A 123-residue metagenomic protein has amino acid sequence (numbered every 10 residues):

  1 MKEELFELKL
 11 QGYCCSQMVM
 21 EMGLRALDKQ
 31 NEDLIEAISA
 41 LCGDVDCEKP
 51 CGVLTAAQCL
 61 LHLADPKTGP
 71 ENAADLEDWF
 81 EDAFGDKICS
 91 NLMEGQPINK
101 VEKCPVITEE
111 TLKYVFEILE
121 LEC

Functional and structural regions predicted by a protein language model:
M1-L27: Active-site-proximal helix-loop elements at catalytic-domain edges
E3-L10, A40-K49, Q96-K100: A short glycine/serine-rich beta->alpha loop
C15, C51, C89: Short cysteine clusters
V19, A37-C42, L76-E77, T111: Short alpha-helical scaffolding segments that buttress acidic/His motifs in well-ordered protein cores
V19-S39, D82-C89: Acidic-glycine-rich active-site phosphate/pyrophosphate-binding loop
L27-A37, H62-D75: Phosphate-handling active-site elements
V53-L63: Short, small-residue alpha-helix embedded
K67, A74-C123: C-terminal binding/interaction regions
